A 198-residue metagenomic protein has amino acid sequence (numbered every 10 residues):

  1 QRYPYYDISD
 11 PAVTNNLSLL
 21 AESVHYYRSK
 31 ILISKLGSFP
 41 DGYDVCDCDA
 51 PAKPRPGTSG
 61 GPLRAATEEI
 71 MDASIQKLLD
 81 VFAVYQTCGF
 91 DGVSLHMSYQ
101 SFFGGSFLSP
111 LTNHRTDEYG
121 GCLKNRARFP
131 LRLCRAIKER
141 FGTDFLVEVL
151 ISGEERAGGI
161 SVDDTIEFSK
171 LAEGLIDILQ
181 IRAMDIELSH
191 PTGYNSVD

Functional and structural regions predicted by a protein language model:
Q1-D198: Flavin-dependent oxidoreductase catalytic cores
